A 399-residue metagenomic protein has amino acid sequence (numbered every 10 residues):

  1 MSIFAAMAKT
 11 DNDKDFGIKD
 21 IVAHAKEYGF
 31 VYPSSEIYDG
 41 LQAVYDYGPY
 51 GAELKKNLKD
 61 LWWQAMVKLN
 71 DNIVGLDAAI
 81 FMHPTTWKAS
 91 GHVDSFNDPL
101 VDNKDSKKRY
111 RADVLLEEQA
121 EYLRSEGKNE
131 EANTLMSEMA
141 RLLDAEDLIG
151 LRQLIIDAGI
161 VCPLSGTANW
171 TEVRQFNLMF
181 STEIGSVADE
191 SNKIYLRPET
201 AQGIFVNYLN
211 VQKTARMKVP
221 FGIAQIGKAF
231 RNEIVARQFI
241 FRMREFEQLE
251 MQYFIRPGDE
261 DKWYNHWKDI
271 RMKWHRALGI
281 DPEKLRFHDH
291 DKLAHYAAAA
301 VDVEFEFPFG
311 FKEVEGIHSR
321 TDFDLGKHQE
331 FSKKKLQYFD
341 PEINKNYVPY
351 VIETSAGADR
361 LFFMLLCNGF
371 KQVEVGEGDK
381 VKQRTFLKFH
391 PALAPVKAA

Functional and structural regions predicted by a protein language model:
S2-A399: NTP/phosphate- and nucleic-acid-binding module
